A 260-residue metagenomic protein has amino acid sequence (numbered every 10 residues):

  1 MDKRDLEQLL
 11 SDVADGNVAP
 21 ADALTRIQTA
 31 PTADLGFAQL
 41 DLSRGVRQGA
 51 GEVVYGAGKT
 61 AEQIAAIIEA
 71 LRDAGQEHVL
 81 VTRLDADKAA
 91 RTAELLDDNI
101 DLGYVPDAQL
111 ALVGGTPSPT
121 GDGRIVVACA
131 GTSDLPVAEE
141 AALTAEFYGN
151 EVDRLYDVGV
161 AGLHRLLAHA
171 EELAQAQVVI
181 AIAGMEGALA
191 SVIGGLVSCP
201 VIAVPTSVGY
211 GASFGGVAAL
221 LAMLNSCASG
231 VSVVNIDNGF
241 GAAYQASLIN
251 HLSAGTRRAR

Functional and structural regions predicted by a protein language model:
M1-D85, A89-A90, E94-L95: Long amphipathic alpha-helical segments
E62-I64, D134-E139, L163-H164, A183-V192 (+2 more regions): Short glycine/serine/threonine-rich phosphate/pyrophosphate-binding segments that cradle anionic phosphate groups
D101-V105, I193-G216: Short, acidic/small-residue loops that bind anionic groups at enzyme active sites
A108-G114, E151-E172, V217-A218, V234: Glycine-rich oxoanion-binding loops at beta->alpha junctions
G121-H164: Glycine-rich phosphate/diphosphate-binding loop of Rossmann-like nucleotide-binding domains
C129, S133, A170-A174, V178 (+2 more regions): C-terminal binding/interaction regions
A168-T206: Glycine-rich phosphate-binding loop
